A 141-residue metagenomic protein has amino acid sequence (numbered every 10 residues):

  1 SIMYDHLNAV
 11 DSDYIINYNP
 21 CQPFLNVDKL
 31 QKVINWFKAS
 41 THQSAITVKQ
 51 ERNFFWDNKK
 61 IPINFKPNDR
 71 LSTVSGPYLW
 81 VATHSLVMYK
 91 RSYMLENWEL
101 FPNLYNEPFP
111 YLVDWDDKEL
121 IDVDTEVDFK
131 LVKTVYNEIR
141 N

Functional and structural regions predicted by a protein language model:
S1-H6, Y14, P20-D116: Conserved core of the sugar-phosphate nucleotidyltransferase
N8, N35, T134-E138: Short, well-ordered alpha-helices that flank and scaffold nucleotide-derived cofactor binding pockets
N19-P20, V123: Conserved residues at beta->alpha junctions
L112-N141: Hydrophobic helical membrane-anchoring modules
